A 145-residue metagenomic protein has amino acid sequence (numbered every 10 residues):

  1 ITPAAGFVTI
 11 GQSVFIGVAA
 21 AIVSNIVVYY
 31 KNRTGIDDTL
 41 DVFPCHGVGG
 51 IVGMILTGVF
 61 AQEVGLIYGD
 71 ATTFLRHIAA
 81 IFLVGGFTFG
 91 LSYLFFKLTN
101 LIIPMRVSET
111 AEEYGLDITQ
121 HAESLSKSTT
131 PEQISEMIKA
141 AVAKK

Functional and structural regions predicted by a protein language model:
I1-K145: Glycine- and aromatic-enriched membrane alpha-helices
